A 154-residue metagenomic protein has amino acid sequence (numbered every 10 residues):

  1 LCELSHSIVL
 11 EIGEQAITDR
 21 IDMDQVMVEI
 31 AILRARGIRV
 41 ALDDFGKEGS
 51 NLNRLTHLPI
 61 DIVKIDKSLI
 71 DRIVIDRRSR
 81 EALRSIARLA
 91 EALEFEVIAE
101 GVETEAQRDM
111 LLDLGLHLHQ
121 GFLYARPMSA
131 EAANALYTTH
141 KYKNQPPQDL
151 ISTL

Functional and structural regions predicted by a protein language model:
L1, V28-A31, L52-R54: Short, flexible, glycine/charge-rich loop motifs used to bind or transfer phosphoryl groups or to couple energy/partner
L1-S5, L33-R36: Short helix-capping segments at alpha-helix termini
C2, D24-V26, L58-P59: A broad, low-specificity signal for short, low-complexity segments enriched in glycine/proline and polar/charged
S7-R20, I38-L154: EAL-family c-di-GMP phosphodiesterase catalytic domain
D19-R34, A82: Active-site core of PLP-dependent enzymes with the aminotransferase class I/II
